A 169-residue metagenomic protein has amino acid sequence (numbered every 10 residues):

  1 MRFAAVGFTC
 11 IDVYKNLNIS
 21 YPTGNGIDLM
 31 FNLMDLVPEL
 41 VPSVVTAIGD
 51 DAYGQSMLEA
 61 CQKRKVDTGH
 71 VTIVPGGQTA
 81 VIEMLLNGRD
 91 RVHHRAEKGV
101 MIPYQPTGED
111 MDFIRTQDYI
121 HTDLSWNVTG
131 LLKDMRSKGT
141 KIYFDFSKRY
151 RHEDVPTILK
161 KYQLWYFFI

Functional and structural regions predicted by a protein language model:
M1-V6, A60-I73, L85-I169: Ribokinase/PfkB-type carbohydrate-kinase core domain
R2-F3, K15-V81, G88: Substrate-binding N-lobe of the ribokinase-like
G7-D12: Short polar catalytic/cofactor-binding loops
V13-Y14, G130: Glycine/Thr-rich phosphate-binding loops of Rossmann-like dinucleotide-binding domains
Y14-K15, T122: Generic detector of contiguous secondary-structure segments
